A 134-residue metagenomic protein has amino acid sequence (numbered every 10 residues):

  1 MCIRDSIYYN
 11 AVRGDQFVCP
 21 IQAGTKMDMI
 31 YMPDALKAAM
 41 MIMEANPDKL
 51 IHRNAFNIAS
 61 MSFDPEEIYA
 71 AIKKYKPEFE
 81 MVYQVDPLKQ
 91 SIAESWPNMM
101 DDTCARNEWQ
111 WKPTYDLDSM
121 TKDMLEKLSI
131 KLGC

Functional and structural regions predicted by a protein language model:
M1-K26, M32-D34: NAD(P)-dependent short-chain dehydrogenase/reductase
P20-Q22, D28-C134: C-terminal substrate-binding subdomain of Rossmann-fold SDR/epimerase-dehydratase oxidoreductases
